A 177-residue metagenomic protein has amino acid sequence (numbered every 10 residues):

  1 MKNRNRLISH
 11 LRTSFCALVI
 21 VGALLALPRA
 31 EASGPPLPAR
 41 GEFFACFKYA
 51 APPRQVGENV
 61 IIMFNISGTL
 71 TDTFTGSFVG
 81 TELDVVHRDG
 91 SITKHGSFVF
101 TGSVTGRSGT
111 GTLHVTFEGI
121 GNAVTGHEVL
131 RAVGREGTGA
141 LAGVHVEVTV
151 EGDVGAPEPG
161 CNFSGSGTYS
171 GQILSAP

Functional and structural regions predicted by a protein language model:
M1-R4, P28: Generic cytosolic/nucleocytoplasmic N-terminal low-complexity/intrinsically disordered segments
N3-C16: Bacterial N-terminal signal peptides that target proteins for export
S14-A26: Bacterial N-terminal signal peptides
L25-S33: Bacterial Sec-dependent N-terminal signal peptides
A32-P177: Beta-strand-enriched cores of mature, soluble protein domains
